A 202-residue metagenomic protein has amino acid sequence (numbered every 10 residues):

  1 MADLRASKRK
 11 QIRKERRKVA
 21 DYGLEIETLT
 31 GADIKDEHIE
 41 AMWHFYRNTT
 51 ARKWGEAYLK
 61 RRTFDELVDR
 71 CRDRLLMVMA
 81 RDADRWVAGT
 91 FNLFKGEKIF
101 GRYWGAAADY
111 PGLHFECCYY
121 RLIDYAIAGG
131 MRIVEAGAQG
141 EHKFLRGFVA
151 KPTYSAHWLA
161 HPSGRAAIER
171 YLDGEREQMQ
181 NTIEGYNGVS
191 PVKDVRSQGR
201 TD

Functional and structural regions predicted by a protein language model:
M1-L4, T153, A167-Y171: Short, Φ-rich (hydrophobic/aromatic) sequence segments
M1-P111, W158, S190-D202: A conserved beta-strand-loop-helix scaffold within acyl/acetyltransferase catalytic domains
L4, K8, G23, Y46-W54 (+5 more regions): A generic secondary-structure signal for well-formed alpha-helical elements
K10-K14, F64-E66, R85, Y120-L122 (+4 more regions): Residue-level detector of functional hotspots within protein domains
R13-R17, T50-W54, W104, F115-C117 (+3 more regions): Glycine-rich loops and low-complexity Gly/Arg-rich segments that provide flexible linkers or classic glycine-based
D21, W43-Y46, G105, R121-L122 (+3 more regions): Generic signal for short, ordered secondary-structure residues within or immediately flanking folded domains
G96-P162, E169: Acyl-donor binding region in acyl/amide transferases
I168, L172-D202: Acidic/histidine-enriched, glycine/proline-rich intrinsically disordered or flexible terminal extensions
